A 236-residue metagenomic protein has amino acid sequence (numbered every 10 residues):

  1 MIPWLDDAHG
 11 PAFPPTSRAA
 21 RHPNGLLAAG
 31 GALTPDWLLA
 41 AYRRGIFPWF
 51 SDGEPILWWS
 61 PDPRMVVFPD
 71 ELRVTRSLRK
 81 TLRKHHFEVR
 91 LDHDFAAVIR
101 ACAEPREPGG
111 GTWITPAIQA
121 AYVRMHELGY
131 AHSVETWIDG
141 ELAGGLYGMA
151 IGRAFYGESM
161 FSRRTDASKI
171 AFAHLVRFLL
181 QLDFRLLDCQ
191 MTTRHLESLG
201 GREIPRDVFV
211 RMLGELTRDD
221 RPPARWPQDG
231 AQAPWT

Functional and structural regions predicted by a protein language model:
M1-T236: N-acyltransferase acceptor-side catalytic subdomain
